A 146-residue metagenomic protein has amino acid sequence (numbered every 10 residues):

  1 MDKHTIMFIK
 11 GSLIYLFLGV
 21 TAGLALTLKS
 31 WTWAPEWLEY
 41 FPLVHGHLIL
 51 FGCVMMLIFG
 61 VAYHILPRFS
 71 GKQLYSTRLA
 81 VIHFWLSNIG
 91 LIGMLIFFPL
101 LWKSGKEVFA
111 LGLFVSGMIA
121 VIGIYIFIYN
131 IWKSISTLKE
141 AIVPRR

Functional and structural regions predicted by a protein language model:
M1-R146: Hydrophobic alpha-helical transmembrane segments of multi-pass integral membrane proteins
